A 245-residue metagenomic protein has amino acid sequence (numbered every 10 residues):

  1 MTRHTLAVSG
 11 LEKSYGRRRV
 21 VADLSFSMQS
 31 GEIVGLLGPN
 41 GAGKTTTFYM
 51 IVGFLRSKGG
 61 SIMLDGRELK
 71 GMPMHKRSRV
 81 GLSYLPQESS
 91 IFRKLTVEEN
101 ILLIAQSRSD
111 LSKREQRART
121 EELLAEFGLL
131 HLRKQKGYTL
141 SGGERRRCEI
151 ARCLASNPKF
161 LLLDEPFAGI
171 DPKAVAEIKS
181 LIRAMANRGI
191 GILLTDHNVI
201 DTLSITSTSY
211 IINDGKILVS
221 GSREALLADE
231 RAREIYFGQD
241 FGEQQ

Functional and structural regions predicted by a protein language model:
L37-P39: The feature captures the beta-strand-to-loop junction immediately N-terminal to the Walker
E68-E88, K113-R117, R223-R231: ABC ATPase NBD coupling module
L102, K113-L132, K179-R183: Conserved ABC ATPase "signature" region
K136-L140, E144: Conserved ABC ATPase signature
N157: Conserved catalytic motifs of ABC-family nucleotide-binding domains
L161-E165: Catalytic Walker B motif of ABC-type/P-loop ATPase nucleotide-binding domains
